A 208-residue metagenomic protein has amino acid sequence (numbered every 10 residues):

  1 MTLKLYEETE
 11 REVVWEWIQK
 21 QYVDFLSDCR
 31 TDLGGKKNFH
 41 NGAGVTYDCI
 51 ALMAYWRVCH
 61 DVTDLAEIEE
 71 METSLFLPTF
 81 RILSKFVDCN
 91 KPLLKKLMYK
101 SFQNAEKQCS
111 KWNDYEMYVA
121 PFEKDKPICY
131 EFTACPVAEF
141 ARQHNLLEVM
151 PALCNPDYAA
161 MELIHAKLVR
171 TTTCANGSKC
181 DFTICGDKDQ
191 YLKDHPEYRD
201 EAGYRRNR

Functional and structural regions predicted by a protein language model:
M1-C59: N-terminal, charged low-complexity regulatory/assembly segments
F39-N41, A141-H144, R199: A short, structure-level motif marking secondary-structure boundaries and short turns
G44-Q143: Amphipathic interaction/junction segments at domain boundaries or subunit interfaces
I50, A54, P156, G177: Short, well-structured alpha-helical interface segments that form or flank functional binding sites
E116-N176: Short, hydrophobic/π-rich interface segment
V137-E139, D187-D194: Short, charged/polar, Gly/Pro-enriched secondary-structure boundary elements
A159, E197-R208: Short, cationic low-complexity segments
T171, G177-D187: C-terminal edge-of-domain segments
